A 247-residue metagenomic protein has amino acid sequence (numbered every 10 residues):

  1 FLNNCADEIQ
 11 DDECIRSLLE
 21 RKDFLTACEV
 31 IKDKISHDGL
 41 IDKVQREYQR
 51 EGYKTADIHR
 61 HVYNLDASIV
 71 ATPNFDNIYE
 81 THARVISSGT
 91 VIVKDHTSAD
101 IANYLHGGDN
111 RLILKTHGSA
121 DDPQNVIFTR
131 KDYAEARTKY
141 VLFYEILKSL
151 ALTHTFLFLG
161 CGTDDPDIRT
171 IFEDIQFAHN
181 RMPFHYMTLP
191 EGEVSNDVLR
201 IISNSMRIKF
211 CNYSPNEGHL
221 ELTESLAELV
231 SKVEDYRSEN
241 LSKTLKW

Functional and structural regions predicted by a protein language model:
F1-Y63, S68-A71, Y79, H219 (+1 more regions): Gly/serine-rich nucleotide phosphate-binding loop at the start of the catalytic core of nucleotide/ADP-ribose-handling
N4, S36, Y53, R60 (+5 more regions): SIR2/sirtuin-family catalytic core signature
D38-I41, R111-R130, A136: A charged nuclease-like catalytic/ligand-binding cleft shared by nucleic-acid processing domains
E51-T55, A136-Y140, D165: A conditional alpha-helix N-cap/helix-loop micro-motif detector
V70-P73, K115, F158-L159: A structural signal for short, well-ordered beta-strand segments and their strand-loop junctions that often border
T72, H117, T188-E191: Short beta-strand/turn micro-motifs composed of small residues that flank or help shape donor/cofactor-binding pockets
D76-I78, S119-D121, G162-D164: Short, solvent-exposed loop/turn segments at secondary-structure junctions
H96-D100, K131-E145: Active-site glycine-rich loop that binds ribose-phosphate moieties when present
